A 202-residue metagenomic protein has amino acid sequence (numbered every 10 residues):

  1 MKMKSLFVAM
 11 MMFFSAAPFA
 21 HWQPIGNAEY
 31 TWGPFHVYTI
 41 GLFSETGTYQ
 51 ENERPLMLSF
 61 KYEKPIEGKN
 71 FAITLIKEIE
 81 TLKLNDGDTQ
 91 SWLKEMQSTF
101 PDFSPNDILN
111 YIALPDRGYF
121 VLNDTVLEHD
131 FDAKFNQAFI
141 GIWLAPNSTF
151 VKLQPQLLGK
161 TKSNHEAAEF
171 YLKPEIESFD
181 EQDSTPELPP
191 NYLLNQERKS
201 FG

Functional and structural regions predicted by a protein language model:
K2-A9: Sec-dependent signal peptide recognition, specifically the positively charged N-region followed immediately by
F13-A17: N-terminal signal peptide c-region/cleavage motif recognized by signal peptidases
F19-G202: Terminal leader/tail segments of proteins
